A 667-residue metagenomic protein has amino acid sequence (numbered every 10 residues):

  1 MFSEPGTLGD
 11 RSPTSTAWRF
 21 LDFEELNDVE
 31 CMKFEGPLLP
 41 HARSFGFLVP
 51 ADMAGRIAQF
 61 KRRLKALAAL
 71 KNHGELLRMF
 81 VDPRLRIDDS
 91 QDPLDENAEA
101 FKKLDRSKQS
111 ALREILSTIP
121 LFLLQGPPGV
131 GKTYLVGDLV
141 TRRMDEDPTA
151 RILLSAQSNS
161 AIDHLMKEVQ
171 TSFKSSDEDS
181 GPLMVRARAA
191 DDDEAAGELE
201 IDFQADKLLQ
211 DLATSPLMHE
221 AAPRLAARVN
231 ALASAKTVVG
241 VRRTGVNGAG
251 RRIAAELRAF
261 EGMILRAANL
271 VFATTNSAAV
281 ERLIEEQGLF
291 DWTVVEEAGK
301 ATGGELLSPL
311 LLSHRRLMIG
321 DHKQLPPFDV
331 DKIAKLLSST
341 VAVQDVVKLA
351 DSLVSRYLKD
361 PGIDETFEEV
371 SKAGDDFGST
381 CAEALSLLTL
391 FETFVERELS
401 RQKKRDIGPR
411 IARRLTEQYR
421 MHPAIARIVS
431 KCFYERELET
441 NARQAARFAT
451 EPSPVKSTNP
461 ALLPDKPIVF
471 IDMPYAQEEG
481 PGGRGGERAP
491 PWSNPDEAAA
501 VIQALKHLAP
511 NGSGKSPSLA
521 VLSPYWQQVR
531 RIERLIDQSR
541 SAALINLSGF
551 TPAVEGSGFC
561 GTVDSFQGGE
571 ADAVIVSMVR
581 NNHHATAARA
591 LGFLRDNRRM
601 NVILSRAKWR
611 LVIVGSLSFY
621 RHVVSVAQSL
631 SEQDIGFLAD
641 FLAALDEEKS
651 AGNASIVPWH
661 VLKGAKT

Functional and structural regions predicted by a protein language model:
M1-R113, A187, D193-A235, S339-A342 (+4 more regions): Pre-ATPase regulatory/linker segments immediately N-terminal to the P-loop/RecA-like helicase/translocase core
R86-F203, R258, M263-V429, F433: ASCE P-loop NTPase helicase motor core
E168-F173, I201-D206, E286-F290, D331-L337 (+4 more regions): Short secondary-structure boundary/capping segments
E178-V185, V395-K403, R447-K456, Q538-S557: Short mixed-charge
I201-D291: Conserved helicase NTPase catalytic core signature
K332-R410, A585-T667: Helicase C-terminal subdomain and adjacent C-terminal extension
E437-R534: Conserved helicase/translocase motor-coupling segment
H507-A520, Q527-L604, L617-V623: Conserved helicase C-terminal RecA-like lobe
